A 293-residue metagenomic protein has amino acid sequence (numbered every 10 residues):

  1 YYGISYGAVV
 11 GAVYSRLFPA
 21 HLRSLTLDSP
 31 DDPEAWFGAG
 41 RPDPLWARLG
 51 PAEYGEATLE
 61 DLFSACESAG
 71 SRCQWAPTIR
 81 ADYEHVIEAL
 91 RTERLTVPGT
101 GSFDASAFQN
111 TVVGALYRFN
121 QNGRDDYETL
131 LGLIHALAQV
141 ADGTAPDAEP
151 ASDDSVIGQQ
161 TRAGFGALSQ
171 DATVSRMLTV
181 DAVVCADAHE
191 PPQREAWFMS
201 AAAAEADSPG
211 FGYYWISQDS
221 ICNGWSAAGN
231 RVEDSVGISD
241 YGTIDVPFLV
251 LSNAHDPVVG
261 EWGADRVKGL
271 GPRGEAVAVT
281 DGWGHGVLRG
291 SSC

Functional and structural regions predicted by a protein language model:
G3-V13: Glycine-rich nucleophile elbow surrounding the catalytic serine of serine-hydrolase chemistry
V13-T78, E128-Q159: A catalytic-pocket lid/entrance helix-loop region that shapes and gates access to the active site across common
A20-R23, D245-P247, P272-E275: Loop/turn elements at helix/coil->beta-strand transitions in domains of secreted/extracellular proteins
R80-G242: Alpha/beta-hydrolase fold active-site neighborhood
T243-I244, L249-S252, D256: Short beta-strand/loop motif that positions the catalytic acidic residue of the alpha/beta-hydrolase fold
P257-W262: Conserved alpha/beta-hydrolase "acid-adjacent" motif
V277-W283: Short glycine-rich catalytic loops that host catalytic nucleophiles or stabilize transition states across multiple
W283-C293: Catalytic histidine-centered segment of alpha/beta-hydrolase-like enzymes
